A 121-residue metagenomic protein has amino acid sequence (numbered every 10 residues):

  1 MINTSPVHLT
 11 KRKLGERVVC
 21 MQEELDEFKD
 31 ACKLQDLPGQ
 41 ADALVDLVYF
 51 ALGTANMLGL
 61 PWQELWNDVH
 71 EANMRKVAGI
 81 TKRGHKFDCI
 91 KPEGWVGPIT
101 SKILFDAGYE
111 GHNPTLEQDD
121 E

Functional and structural regions predicted by a protein language model:
M1-E121: Flexible "arm" and connector segments at domain edges
